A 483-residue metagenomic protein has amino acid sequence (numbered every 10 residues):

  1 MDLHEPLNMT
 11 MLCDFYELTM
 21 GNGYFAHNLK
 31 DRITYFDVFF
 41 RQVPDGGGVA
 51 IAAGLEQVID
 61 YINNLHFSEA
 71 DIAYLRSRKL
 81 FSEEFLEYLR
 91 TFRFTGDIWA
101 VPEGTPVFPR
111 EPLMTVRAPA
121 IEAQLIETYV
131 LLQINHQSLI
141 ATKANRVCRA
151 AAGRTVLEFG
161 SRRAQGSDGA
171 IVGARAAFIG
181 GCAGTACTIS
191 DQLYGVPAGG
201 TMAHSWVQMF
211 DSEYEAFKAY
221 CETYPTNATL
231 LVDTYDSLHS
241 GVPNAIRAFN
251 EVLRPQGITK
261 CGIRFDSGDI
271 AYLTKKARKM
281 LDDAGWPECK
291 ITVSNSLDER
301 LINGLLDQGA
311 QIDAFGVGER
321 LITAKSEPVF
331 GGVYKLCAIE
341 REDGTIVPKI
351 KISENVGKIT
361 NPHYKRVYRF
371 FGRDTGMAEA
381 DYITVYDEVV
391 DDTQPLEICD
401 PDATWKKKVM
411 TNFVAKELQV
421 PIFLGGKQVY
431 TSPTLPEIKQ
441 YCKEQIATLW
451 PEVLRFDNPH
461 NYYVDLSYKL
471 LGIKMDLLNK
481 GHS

Functional and structural regions predicted by a protein language model:
M1-R32, F36, R41, D45-G47 (+3 more regions): Gly/Ser/Thr/Ala-enriched C-terminal appendages of enzymes
M1-Y35, Q42-P44, L80, L86-T95 (+9 more regions): Buried, small/hydrophobic-residue-enriched core segments of structured protein domains
T34-R90: N-terminal, Lys/Arg-enriched amphipathic/low-complexity engagement segments that precede the first folded domain
A73-Y74, T142-R146, G160, L454-N461: Short coil/turn segments at secondary-structure boundaries
R78-L86, G166, Q394-D402: Short, positively charged
G199, I263, I291, D313-F315: Hydrophobic residues within beta-strands of alpha/beta enzymes
H204, S294, G318: Residue-level "edge-of-site" marker
P287: Metal-assisted phosphate- and nucleotidyl-transfer catalytic regions
